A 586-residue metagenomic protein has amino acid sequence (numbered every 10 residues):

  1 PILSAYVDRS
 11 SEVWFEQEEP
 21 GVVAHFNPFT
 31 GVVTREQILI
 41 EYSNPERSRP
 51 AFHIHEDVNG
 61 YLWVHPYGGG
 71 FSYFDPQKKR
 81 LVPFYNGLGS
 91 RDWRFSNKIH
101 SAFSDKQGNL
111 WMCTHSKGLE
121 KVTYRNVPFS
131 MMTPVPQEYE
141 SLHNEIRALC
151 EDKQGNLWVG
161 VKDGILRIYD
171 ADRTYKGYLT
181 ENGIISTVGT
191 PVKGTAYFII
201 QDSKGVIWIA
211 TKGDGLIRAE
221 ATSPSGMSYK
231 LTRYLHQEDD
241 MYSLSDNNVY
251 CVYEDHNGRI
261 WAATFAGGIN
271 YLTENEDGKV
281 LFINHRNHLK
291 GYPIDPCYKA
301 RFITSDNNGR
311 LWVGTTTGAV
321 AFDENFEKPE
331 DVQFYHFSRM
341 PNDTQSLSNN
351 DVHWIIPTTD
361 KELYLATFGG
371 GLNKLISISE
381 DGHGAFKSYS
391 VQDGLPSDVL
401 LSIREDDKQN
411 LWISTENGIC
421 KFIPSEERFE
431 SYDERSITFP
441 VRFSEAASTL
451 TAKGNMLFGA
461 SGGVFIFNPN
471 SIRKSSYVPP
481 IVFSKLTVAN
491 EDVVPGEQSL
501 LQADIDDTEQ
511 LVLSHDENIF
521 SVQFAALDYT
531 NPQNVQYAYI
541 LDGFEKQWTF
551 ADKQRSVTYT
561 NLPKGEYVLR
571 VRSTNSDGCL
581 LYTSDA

Functional and structural regions predicted by a protein language model:
P1-S584: Carboxylate-rich, polar loop motifs that coordinate divalent cations or form catalytic acidic clusters
